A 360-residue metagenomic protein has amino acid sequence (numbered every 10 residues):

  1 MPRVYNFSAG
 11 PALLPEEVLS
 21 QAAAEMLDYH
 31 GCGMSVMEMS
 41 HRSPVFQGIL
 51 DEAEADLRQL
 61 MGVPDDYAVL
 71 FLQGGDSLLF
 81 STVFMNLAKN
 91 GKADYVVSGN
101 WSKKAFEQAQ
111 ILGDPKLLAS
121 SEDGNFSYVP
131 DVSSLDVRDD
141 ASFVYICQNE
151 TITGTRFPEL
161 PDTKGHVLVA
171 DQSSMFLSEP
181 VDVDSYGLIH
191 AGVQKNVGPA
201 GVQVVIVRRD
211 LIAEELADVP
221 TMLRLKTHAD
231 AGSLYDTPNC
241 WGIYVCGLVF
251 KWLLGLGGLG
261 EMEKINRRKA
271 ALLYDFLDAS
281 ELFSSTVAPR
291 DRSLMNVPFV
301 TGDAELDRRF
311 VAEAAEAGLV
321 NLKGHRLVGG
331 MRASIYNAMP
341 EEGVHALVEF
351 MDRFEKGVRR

Functional and structural regions predicted by a protein language model:
M1-S40: N-terminal "arm"/small-domain region of PLP-dependent enzymes with the aminotransferase-like
R3-V4, E316, H325, G329-R360: PLP-dependent enzyme catalytic core of the Aspartate aminotransferase-like
G10, A109, S121-F176: Active-site phosphate-binding strand-loop segment of PLP-dependent enzymes
P15, V193-Y274, A288, G357-R360: Active-site C-terminal subdomain of aminotransferase-like
G31-L79, N86, N100, Q108: Conserved N-terminal alpha-helix of the aminotransferase class I/II PLP-enzyme fold
S77-S142: PLP-dependent aminotransferase-like
V169, V183-Q194: Conserved active-site segment immediately N-terminal to the catalytic lysine that forms the internal aldimine
F283-A314: Conserved PLP-binding catalytic core of the aspartate aminotransferase-like
